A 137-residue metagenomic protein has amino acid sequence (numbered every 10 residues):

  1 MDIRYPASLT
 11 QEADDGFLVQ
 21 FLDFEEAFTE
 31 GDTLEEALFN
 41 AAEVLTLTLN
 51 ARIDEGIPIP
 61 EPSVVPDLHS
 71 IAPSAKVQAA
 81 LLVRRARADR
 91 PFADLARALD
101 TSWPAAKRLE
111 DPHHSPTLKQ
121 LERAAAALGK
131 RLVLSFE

Functional and structural regions predicted by a protein language model:
M1-L49, I53-D54: DNA-contacting interfaces and partner/effector-binding or oligomerization modules in DNA-centric proteins
T33, P91-F92, T117-Q120: Residues that mark the N-terminal boundary/hinge immediately upstream of a DNA-recognition element
I53-E61: Short, charge-rich, low-complexity interaction segments located in flexible loops at or near secondary-structure
V64-D89: A short, Lys/Arg-rich alpha-helix, primarily the initiator
D89-R108: Short alpha-helical DNA-recognition segment
D100, D111-P112, G129: Central "turn" residue of the DNA-binding helix-turn-helix
R108, P112, R123: Alpha-helical DNA-recognition elements
K119-S135: DNA major-groove recognition helix of helix-turn-helix/homeodomain DNA-binding modules
